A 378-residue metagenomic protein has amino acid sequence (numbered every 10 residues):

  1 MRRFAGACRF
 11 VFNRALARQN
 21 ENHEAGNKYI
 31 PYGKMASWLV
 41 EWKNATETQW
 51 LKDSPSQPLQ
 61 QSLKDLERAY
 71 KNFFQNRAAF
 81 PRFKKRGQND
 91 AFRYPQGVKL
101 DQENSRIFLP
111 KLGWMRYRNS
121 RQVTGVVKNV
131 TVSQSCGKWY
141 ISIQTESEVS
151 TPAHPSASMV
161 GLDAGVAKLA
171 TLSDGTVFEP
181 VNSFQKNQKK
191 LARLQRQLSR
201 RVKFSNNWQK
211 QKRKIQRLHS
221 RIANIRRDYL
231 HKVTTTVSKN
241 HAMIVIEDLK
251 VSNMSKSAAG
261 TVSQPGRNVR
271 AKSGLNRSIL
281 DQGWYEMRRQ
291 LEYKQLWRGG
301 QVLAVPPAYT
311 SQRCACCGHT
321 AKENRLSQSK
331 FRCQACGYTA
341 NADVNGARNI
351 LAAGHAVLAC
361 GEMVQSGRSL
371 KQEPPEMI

Functional and structural regions predicted by a protein language model:
M1-L59: Gly/serine-rich nucleotide phosphate-binding loop at the start of the catalytic core of nucleotide/ADP-ribose-handling
A15, S62-F73, V344-G354: Stable alpha-helical structural segments in soluble proteins, enriched in small hydrophobic residues
L16, N20-H23, Y70, F74-P81 (+2 more regions): Long, hydrophobic, amphipathic alpha-helical segments used as structural scaffolds
G33-S135, G260, R277: Acidic carboxylate diad motif detector
K111, N119-V126, Q134-I378: Positively charged, helix-rich recognition surfaces that bind polyanionic ligands
